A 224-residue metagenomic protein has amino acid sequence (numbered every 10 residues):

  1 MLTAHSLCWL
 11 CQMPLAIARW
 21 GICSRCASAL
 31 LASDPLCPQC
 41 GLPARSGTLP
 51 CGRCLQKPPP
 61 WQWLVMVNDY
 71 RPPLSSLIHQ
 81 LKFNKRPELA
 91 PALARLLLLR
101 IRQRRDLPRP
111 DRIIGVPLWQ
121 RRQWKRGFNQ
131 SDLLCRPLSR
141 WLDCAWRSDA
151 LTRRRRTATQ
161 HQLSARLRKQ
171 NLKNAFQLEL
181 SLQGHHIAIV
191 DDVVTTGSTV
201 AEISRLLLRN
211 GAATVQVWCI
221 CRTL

Functional and structural regions predicted by a protein language model:
M1-D191, T195-L224: Glycine-rich phosphate/pyrophosphate-handling loop used in enzymes and phosphotransfer proteins
